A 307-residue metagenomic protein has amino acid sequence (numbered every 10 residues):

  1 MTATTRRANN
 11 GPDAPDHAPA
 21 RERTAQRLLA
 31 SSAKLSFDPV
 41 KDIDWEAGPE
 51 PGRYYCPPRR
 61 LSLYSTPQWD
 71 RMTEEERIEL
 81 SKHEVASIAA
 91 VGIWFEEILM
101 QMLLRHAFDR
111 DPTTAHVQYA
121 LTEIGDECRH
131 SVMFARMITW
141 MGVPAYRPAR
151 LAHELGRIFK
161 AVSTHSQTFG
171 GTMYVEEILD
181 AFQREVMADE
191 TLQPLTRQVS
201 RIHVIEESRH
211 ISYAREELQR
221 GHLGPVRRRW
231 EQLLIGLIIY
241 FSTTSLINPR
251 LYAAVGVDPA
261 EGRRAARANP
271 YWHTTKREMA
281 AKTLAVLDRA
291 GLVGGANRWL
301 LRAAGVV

Functional and structural regions predicted by a protein language model:
M1-L104, F108-V117, T139-R147, L151-A152 (+2 more regions): Terminal targeting/low-complexity segments that flank the catalytic cores of oxidoreductases
G92-E96, M100, E123-I138, F169-D180 (+1 more regions): Alpha-helical transition-metal enzyme core signature, strongest for iron centers
L104-A107, R184-A188, R201, R215 (+1 more regions): Amphipathic alpha-helical segments within well-ordered protein domains
D109-R110, A188-L192, L223-G224: Solenoid-like repeat scaffolds
H116-E123, Q198-V199, H203: Extended, well-ordered alpha-helical scaffold segments
R136-I205, E231-T243: Active-site-proximal alpha-helical scaffolds that flank and shape metal-associated catalytic sites
I211-R220, Q232-L234: Helix-loop elements that line ligand-binding/catalytic pockets
